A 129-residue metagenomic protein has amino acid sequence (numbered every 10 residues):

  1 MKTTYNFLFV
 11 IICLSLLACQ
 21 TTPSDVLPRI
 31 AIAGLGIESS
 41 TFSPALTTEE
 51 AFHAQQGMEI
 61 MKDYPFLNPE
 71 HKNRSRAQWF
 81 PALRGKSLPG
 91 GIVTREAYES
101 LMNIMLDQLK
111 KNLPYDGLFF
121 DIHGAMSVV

Functional and structural regions predicted by a protein language model:
M1-N6: Positively charged n-region of N-terminal signal peptides that target proteins for export
F7-L16: Bacterial N-terminal signal peptides
D25-S75: N-terminal amphipathic/basic leader segments beginning at the initiator methionine
A31, L35-I37, F42-P44, F52 (+2 more regions): Active-site histidine-anchored catalytic micro-motif
K72-Q78, K111-D116: Short, solvent-exposed loop/edge-beta patches enriched in aromatic
A77-F80, R84-L88, A97, L101-L106: Low-complexity, highly charged intrinsically disordered N-terminal segments that act as targeting/localization
